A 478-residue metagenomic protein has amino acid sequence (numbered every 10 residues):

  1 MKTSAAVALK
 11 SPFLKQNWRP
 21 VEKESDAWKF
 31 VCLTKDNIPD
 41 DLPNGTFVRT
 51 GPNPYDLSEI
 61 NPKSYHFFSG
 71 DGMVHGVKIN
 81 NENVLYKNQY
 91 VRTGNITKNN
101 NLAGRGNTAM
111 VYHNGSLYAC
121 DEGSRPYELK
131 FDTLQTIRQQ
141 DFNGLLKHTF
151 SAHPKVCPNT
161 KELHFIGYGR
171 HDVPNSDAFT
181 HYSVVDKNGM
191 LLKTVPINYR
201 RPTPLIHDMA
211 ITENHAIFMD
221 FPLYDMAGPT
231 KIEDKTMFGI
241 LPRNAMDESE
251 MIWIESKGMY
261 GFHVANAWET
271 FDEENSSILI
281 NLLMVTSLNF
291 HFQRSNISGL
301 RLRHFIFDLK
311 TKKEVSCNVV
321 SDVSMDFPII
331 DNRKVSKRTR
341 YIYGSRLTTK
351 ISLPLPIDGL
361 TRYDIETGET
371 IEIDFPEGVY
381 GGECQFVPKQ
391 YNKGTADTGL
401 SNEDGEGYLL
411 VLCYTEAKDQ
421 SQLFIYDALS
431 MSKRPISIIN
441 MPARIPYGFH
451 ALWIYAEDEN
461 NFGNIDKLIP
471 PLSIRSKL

Functional and structural regions predicted by a protein language model:
M1-L478: Beta-propeller domains
